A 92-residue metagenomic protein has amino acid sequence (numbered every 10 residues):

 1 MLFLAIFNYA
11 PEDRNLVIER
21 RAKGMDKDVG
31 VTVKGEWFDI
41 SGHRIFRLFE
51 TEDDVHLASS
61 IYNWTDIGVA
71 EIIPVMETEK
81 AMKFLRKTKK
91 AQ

Functional and structural regions predicted by a protein language model:
M1-Q92: Conserved, structured core segments of small domains
